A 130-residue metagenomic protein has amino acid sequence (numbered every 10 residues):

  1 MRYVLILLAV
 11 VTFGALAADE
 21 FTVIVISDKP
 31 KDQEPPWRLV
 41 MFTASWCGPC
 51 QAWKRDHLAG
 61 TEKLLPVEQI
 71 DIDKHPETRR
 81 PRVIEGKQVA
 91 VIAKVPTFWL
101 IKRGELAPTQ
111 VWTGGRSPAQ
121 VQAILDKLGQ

Functional and structural regions predicted by a protein language model:
M1-V4: Positively charged n-region of N-terminal signal peptides that target proteins for export
T12-A17: N-terminal signal peptide c-region/cleavage motif recognized by signal peptidases
Q33-S45: Short active-site neighborhood of thiol/selenol oxidoreductases, capturing the structured segment around
F42, L64-P81: Thiol-based oxidoreductase modules, predominantly thioredoxin-like and allied folds used for disulfide exchange
A44-P49, D73-E77, L106, S117-P118: Solvent-exposed loop/turn segments at secondary-structure junctions within structured extracellular/periplasmic domains
S45-A52, P96-W99: C-type cytochrome heme c attachment motif
P49-L64: Typically the conserved alpha-helix immediately C-terminal to a functionally engaged Cys/Sec in thioredoxin-like
K94-Q130: Non-catalytic, surface beta->alpha helical segment in thiol-disulfide oxidoreductase systems
